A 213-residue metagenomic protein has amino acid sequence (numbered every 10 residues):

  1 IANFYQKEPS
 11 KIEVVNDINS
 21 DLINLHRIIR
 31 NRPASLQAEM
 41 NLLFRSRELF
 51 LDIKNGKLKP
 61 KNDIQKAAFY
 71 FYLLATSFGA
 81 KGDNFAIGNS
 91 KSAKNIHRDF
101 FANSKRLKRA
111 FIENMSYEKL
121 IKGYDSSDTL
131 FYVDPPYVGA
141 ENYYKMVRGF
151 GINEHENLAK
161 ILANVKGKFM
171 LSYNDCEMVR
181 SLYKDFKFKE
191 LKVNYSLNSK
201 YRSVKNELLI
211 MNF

Functional and structural regions predicted by a protein language model:
I1-E48: Conserved S-adenosyl-L-methionine
S10-I12, L107-F111, A163-F169: Short active-site oxyanion
E13-V15, I112, F188-E190: Conserved beta-strand scaffold positions in the cores of enzyme catalytic domains, especially in NTP/NDP-utilizing
V15, V133, F169-L171: Structural beta-sheet core signal
L22, G139, L197: Feature marks short, surface-exposed loop/turn motifs that line or immediately flank catalytic pockets and channel
R30-Y144, N153, N157-K160, C176 (+1 more regions): SAM-dependent nucleic-acid methyltransferase catalytic core
G151-F213: Long, positively charged, glycine-interspersed low-complexity recognition regions
